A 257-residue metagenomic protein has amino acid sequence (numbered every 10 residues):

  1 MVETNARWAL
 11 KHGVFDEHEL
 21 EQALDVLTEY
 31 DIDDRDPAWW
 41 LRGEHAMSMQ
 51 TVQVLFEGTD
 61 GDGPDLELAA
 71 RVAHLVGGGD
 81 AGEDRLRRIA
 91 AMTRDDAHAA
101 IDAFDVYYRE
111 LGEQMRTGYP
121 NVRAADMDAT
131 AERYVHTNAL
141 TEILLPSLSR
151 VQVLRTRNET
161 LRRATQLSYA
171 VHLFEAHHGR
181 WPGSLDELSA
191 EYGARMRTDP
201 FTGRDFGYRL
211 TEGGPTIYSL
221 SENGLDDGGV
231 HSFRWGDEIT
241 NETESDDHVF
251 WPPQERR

Functional and structural regions predicted by a protein language model:
M1-R257: Short acidic linear motifs
